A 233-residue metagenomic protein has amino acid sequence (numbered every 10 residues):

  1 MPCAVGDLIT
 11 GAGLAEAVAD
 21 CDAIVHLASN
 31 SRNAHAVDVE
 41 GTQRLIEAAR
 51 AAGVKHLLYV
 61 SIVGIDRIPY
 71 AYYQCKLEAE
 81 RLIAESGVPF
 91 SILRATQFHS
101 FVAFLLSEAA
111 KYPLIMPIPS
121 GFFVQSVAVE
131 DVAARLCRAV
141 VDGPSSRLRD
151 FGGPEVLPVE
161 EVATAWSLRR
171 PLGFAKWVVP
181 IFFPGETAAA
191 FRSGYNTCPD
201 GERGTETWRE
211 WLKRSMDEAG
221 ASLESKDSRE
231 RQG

Functional and structural regions predicted by a protein language model:
M1-A52, I62-I68: NAD(P)H-binding glycine-rich loop region in Rossmannoid oxidoreductase-like domains and their noncatalytic homologs
C3, T10, A52, D66-W177 (+3 more regions): Oxidoreductase cofactor-interface core, primarily capturing Rossmann-like NAD(P)-dependent enzymes
G11, A15, Q43-I46, V129-C137 (+1 more regions): Short, amphipathic alpha-helical "lid/cap" segments that border enzyme active or binding sites
A19, A52-K55, V88, E206: Structured loop/turn residues at beta-strand edges in well-structured enzyme cores
A23-L27, Y59, K111, I115: Short, basic/glycine-rich phosphate-binding loops at helix/coil junctions that contact nucleotide phosphates
L27-A28, L57-I62, L93-A95: SDR active-site strand-loop-helix element
S167-G233: A hydrophobic C-terminal alpha-helical subdomain
